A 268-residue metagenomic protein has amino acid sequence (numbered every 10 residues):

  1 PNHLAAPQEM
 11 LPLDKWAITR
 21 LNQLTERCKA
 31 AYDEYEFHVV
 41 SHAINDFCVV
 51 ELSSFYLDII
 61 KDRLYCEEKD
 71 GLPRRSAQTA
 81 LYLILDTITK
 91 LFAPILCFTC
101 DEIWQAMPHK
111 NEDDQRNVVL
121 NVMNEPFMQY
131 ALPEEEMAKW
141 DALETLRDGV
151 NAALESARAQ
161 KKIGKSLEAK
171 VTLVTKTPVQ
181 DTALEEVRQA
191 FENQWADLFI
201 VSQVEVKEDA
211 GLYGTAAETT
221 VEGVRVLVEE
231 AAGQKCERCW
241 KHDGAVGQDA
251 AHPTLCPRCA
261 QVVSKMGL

Functional and structural regions predicted by a protein language model:
P1-K29, D58-A153, Q160-T177, A196 (+4 more regions): Acidic, turn-prone loop/beta-hairpin segments
Y32-V39: Short helix-adjacent coil turns
A232-K235, H252: Short metal-coordination and nucleic-acid-contact micro-motifs, chiefly zinc-binding Cys/His arrays
C236, C256-C259: Short cysteine-rich clusters marking metal-coordination/redox-active sites
H242-A245, V262: Cys/His-rich metal-chelating microdomains
A245-T254: Short linker/helix segments within small regulatory modules
V262-L268: Short metal-binding segments enriched for Cys and/or His
